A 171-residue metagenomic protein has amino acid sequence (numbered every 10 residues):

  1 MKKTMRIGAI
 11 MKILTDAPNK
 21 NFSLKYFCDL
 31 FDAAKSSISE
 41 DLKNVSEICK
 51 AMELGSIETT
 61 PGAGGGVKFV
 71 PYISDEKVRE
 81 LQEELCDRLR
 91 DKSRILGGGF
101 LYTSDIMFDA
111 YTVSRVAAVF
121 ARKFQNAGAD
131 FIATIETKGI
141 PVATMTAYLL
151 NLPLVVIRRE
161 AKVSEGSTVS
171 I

Functional and structural regions predicted by a protein language model:
M1-D29: Extreme N-terminal segment that seeds HTH/winged-HTH DNA-binding domains in transcriptional regulators
D32-A33, L152: The short coil/loop that forms the "turn" connecting the two helices of the helix-turn-helix
K35-E40: Key DNA-contact positions within bacterial/archaeal DNA-binding proteins
D41, V45: Residues in the recognition helix of alpha-helical DNA-binding motifs
S46-E53: C-terminal flanking helix
G55-V70: Minor-groove-contacting beta-hairpin "wing" of winged helix-turn-helix DNA-binding domains
K68-G128: Active-site-facing substrate-recognition patch
P153-I171: Short, glycine/charge-rich flexible loops or terminal/linker lids adjacent to PRPP-binding catalytic cores
